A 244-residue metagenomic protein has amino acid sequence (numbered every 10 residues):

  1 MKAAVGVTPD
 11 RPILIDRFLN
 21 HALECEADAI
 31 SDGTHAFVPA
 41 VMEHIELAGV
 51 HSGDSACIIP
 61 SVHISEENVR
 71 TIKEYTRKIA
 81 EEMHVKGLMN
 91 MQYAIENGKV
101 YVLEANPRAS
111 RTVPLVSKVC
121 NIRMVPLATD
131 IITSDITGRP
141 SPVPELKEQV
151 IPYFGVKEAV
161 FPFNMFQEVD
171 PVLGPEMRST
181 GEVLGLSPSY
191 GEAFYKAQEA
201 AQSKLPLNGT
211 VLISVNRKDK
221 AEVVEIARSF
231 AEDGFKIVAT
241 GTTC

Functional and structural regions predicted by a protein language model:
M1-G209, S214-R217: ATP-dependent carboxylate activation and anion-phosphoryl transfer catalytic cores that bind Mg-ATP to form
L184, D233-F235: Unusually extended, aromatic-enriched hydrophobic runs near protein termini
A221: Glycine-rich phosphate/diphosphate-binding loop of Rossmann-like nucleotide-binding domains
I226, T243-C244: Residues within well-ordered alpha-helices
I226-E232: Surface-exposed amphipathic alpha-helices with a cationic face
F235-T243: Short internal beta-strands
